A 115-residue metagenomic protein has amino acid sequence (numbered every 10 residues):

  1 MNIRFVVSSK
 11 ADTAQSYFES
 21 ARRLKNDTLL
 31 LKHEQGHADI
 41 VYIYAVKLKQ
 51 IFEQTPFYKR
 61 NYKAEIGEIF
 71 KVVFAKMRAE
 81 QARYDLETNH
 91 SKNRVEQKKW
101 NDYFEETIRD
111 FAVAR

Functional and structural regions predicted by a protein language model:
M1-V7, A11-T13, Y17-F18, Y58-R115: Metalloprotease/metallohydrolase-associated module, dominated by Zn2+-dependent proteases
S8-K49: Mid-length scaffold segments of soluble, non-membrane domains
E34-A38, P56, A64: Hydrophobic N-terminal alpha-helices or hydrophobic patches in metabolic proteins across all domains of life
Q50-R60: Functional transmembrane or membrane-interface alpha-helices that line membrane-embedded catalytic, ligand-binding
